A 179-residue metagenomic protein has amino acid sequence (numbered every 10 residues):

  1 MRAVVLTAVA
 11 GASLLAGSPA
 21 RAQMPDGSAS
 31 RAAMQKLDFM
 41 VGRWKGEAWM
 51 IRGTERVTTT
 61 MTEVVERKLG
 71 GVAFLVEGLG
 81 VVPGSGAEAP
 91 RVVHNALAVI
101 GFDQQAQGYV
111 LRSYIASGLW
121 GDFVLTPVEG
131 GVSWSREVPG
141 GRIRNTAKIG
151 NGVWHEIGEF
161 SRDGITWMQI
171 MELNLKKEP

Functional and structural regions predicted by a protein language model:
V5-A16: Bacterial N-terminal signal peptides
R21-P179: Hydrophobic small-molecule pocket/channel-lining residues, especially in calycin-type beta-barrels
